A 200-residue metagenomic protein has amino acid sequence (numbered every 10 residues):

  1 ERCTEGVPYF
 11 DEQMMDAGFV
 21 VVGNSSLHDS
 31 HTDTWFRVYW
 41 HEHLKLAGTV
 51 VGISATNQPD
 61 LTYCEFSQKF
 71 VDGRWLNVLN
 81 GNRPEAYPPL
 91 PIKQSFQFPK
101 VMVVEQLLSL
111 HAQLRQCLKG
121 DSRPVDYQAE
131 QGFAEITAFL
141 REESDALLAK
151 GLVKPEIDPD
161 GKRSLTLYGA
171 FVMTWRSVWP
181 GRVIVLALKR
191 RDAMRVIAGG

Functional and structural regions predicted by a protein language model:
E1-E5: Membrane-cytosol interface motif
G6, F10-I157: Structured extramembrane domains adjacent to transmembrane segments
A134-G200: Intrinsically disordered, low-complexity regions enriched in serine/threonine
